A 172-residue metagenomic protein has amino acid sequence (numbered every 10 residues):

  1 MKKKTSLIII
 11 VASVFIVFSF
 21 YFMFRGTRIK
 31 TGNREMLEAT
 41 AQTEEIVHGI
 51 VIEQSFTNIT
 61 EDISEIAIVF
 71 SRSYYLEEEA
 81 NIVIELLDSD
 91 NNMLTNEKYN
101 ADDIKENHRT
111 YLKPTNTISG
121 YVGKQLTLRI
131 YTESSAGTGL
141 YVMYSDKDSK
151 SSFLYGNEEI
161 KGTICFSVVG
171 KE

Functional and structural regions predicted by a protein language model:
K2-D90, I104-Q125, Y131-E172: Beta-sheet-rich sandwich/jelly-roll-like modules and their strand-loop junctions
D90-Y99: Surface-exposed loop/edge segments in extracytoplasmic proteins
